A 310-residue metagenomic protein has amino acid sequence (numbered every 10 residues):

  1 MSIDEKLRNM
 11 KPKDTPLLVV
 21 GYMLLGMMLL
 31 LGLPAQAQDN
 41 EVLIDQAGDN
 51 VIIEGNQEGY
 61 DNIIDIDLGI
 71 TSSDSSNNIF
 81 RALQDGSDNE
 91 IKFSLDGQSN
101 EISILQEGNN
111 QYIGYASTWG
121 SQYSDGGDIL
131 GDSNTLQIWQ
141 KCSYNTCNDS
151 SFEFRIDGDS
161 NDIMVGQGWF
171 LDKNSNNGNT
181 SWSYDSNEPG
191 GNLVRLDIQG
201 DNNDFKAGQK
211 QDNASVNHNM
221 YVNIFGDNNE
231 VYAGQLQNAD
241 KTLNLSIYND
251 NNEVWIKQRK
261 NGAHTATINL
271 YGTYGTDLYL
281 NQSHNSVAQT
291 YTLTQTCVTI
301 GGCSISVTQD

Functional and structural regions predicted by a protein language model:
M1-L17: N-terminal secretory signal peptides that target proteins for export/translocation
E5, G21-Y22, Q289: Intrinsic disorder/low-complexity segments, especially N-terminal tails and targeting/processing regions
V20-G32: Bacterial N-terminal signal peptides
A37-D310: Low-complexity repeat regions of mature extracellularly deployed or surface/particle-associated proteins
